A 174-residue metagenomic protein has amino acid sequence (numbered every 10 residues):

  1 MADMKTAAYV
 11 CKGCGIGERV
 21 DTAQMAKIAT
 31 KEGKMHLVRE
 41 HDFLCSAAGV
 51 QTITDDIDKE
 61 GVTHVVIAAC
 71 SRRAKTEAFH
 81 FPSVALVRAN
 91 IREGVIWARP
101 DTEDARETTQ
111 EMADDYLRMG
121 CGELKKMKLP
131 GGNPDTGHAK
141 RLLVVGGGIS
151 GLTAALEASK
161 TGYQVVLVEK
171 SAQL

Functional and structural regions predicted by a protein language model:
M1-L174: Residues forming the flavin
